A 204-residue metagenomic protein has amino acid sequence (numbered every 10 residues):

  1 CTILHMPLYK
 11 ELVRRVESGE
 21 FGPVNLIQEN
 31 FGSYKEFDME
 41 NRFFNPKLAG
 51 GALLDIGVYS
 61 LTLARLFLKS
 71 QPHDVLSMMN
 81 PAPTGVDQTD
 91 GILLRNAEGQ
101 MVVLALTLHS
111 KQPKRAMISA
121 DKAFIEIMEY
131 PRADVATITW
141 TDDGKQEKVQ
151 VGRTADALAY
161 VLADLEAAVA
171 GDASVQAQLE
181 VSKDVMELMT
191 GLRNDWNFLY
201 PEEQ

Functional and structural regions predicted by a protein language model:
C1-I3, N30-K35, P81, L108 (+2 more regions): Short, flexible active-site-adjacent loop segments at beta-strand->alpha-helix junctions, enriched in small/polar
L4-V75: Predominantly a Rossmann-like dinucleotide-binding segment in NAD(P)-dependent oxidoreductases
H5, Y9, S60-L61, T89 (+3 more regions): A general structural signal for well-ordered alpha-helical segments in protein cores
T62-A133, G152, A163-A173, E203: Contiguous beta-strand/loop segments that form the cofactor/metal-binding neighborhood of enzyme cores
A97, D164-Q204: C-terminal helix-rich "cap/oligomerization" subdomain common to oxidoreductases
G144-K148: Surface-exposed loop/edge segments in extracytoplasmic proteins
V149-A163, A177: Active-site loop of classical SDR/Rossmann-like NAD(P)-dependent oxidoreductases, centered on the catalytic Tyr-X3-Lys
